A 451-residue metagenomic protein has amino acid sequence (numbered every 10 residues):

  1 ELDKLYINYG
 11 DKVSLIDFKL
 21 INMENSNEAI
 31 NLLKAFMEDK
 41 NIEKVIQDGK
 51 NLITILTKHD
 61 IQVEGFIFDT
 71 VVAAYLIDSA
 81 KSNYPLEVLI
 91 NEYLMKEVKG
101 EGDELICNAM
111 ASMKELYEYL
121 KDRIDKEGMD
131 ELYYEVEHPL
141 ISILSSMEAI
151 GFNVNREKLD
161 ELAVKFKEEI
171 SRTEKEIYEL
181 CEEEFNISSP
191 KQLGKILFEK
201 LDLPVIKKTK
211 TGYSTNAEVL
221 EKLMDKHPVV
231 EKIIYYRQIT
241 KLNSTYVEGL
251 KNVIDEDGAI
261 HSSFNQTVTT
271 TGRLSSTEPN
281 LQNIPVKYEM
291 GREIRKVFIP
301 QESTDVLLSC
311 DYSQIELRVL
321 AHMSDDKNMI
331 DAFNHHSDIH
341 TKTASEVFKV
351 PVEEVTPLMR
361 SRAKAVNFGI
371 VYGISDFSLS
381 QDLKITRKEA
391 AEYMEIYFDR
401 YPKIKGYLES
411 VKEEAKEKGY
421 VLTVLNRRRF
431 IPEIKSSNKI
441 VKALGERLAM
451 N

Functional and structural regions predicted by a protein language model:
E1-E24, E28, A35-E38, Q47-G49 (+10 more regions): Conserved "right-hand" nucleotidyltransferase catalytic core of DNA-directed polymerases
L2-N22, S309, E316-K349, E433-S436 (+1 more regions): Metal-dependent catalytic core segments for phosphate chemistry
D17-E24, I67-A111: Short alpha-helix plus adjacent loop in nuclease-associated cores
N22, I61-V63, K96-E104, L120-D130 (+3 more regions): Short, polar/flexible loop-turn hinges at active-site or ligand-entry regions and domain interfaces
I42, I46-Q47, L56, R295-L320 (+1 more regions): Conserved catalytic alpha/beta cores of large enzymes that bind or transform nucleotide phosphates and polynucleotides
G49-I61, V71-A80, I90-Y93, K195-L201 (+1 more regions): Short active-site loop/helix that positions an aromatic residue
S79, I187, A332-N334: Conserved, non-catalytic sequence blocks in retroelement Pol enzymes and Pol-derived host proteins
S142, A149, H261-S262, T267-T269 (+1 more regions): Conserved catalytic core of nucleic-acid polymerases
